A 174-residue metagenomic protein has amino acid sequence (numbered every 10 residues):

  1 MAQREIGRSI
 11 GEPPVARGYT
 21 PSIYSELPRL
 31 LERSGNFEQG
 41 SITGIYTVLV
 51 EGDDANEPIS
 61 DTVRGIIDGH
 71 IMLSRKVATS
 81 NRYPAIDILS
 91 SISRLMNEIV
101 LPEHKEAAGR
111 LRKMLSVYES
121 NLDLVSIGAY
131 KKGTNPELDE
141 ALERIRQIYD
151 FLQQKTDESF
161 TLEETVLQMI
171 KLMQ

Functional and structural regions predicted by a protein language model:
M1-Q174: P-loop NTPase catalytic core
